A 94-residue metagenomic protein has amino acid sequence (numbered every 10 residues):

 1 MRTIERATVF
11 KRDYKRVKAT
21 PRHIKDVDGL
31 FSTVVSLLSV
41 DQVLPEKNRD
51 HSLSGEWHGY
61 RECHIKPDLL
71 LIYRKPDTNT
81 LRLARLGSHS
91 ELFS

Functional and structural regions predicted by a protein language model:
M1-P67, P76-R82, E91-S94: Basic, Lys/Arg-enriched alpha-helical interface segments
S88: Active-site glycine-centered loops adjacent to acidic/histidine catalytic or metal-binding residues that shape
